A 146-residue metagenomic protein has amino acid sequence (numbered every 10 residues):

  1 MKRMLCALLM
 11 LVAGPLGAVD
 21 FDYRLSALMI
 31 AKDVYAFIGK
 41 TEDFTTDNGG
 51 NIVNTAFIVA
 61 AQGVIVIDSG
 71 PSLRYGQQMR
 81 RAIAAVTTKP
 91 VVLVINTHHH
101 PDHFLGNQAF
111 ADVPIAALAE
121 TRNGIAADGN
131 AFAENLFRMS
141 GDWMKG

Functional and structural regions predicted by a protein language model:
M1-M4, G146: Positively charged n-region of N-terminal signal peptides that target proteins for export
L5-L9: Sec-dependent signal peptide hydrophobic core
A13-P15: N-terminal signal peptide c-region/cleavage motif recognized by signal peptidases
A18-Y23: Cleaved targeting-peptide boundary
R24, L28: Intrinsically disordered, low-complexity terminal tails/loops enriched in metal-binding residues
M29-A84: Conserved beta-strand hairpin/beta-sheet module of binuclear metal-dependent hydrolase folds, prominently
R74-G76, R81-G146: Active-site HxH/HxHxD metal-binding segment of metal-dependent hydrolases
